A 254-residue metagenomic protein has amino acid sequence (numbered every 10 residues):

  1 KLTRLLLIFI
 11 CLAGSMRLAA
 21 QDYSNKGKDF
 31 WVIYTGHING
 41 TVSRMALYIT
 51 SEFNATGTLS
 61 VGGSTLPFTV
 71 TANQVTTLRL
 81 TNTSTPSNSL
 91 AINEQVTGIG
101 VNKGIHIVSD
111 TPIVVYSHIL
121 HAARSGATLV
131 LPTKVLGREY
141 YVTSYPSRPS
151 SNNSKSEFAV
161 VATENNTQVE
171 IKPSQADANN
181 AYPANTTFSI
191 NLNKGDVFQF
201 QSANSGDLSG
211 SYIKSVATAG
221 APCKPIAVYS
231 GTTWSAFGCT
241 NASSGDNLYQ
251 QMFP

Functional and structural regions predicted by a protein language model:
K1-S24: Bacterial Sec-dependent N-terminal signal peptides
Q21-P254: Extracellular lectin-like interaction modules
